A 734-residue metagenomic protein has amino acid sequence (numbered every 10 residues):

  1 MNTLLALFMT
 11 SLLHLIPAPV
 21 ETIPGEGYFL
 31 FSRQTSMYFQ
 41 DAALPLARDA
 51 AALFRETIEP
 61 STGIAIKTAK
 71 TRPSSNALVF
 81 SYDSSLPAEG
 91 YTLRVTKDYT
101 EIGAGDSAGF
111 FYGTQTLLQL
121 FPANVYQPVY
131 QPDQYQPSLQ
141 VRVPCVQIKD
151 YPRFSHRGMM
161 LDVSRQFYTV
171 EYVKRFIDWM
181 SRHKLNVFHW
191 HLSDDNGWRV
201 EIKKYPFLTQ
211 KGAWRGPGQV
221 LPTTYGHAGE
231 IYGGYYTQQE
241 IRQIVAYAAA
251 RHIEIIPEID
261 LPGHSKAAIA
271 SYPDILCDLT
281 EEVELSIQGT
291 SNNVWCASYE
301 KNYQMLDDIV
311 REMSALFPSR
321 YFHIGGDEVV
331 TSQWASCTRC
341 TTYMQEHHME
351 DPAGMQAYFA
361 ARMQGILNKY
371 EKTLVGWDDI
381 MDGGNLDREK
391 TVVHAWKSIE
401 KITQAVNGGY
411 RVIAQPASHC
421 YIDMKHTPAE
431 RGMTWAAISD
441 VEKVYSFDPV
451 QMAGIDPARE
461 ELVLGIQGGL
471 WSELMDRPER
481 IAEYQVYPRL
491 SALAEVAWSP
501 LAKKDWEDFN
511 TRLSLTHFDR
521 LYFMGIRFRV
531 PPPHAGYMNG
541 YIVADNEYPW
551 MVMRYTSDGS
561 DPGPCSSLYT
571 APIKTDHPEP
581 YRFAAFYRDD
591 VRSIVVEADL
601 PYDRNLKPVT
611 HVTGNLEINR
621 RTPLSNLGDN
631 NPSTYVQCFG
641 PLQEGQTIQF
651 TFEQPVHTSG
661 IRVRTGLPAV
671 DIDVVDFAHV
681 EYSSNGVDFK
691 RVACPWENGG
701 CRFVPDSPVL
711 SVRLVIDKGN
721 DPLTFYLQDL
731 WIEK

Functional and structural regions predicted by a protein language model:
N2-S11: Sec-dependent N-terminal signal peptides
S11-F154, I481, A497-E507, L513-F523: Contiguous, structured surface segment used for ligand recognition
L15, Y38, P500, K504-I648 (+2 more regions): Short, compositionally stereotyped local motifs that mark structural "simplifiers"
L86-Q304, D308-Y321, R362, I366 (+1 more regions): Feature activates predominantly on carbohydrate-active enzymes
D106, A585-D589, K718-N720: Surface-exposed loop/turn motifs at beta-strand-loop junctions within extracellular Ig-like and Fibronectin type III
P273, S286, T290-E389, W396-Q404: Active-site neighborhood of glycoside hydrolase catalytic domains
L374-M381, L386-T391, A395-A544: Flexible, acidic glycine-rich loops studded with aromatic residues
N631-R691, E697-K734: Aromatic, loop-rich ligand-recognition surfaces of beta-strand-rich domains
